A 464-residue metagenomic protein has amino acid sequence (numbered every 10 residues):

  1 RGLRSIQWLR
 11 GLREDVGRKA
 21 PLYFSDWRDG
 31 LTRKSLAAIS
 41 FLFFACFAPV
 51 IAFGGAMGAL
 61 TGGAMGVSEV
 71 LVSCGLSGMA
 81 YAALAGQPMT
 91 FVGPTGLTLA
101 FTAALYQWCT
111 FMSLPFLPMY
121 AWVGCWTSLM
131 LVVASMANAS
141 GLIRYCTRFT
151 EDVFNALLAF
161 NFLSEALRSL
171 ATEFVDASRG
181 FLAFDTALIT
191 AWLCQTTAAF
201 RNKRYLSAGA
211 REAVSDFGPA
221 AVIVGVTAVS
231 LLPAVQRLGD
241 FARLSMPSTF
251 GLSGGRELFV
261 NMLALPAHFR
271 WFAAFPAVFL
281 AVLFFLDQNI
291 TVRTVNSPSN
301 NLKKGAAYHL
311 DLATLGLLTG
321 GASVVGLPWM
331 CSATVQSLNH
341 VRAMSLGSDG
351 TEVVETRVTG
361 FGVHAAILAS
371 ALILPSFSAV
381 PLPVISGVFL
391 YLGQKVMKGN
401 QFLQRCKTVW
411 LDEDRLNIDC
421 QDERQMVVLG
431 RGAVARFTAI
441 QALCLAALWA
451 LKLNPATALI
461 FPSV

Functional and structural regions predicted by a protein language model:
R1-V464: Transmembrane helical cores of multi-pass ion-transport proteins
